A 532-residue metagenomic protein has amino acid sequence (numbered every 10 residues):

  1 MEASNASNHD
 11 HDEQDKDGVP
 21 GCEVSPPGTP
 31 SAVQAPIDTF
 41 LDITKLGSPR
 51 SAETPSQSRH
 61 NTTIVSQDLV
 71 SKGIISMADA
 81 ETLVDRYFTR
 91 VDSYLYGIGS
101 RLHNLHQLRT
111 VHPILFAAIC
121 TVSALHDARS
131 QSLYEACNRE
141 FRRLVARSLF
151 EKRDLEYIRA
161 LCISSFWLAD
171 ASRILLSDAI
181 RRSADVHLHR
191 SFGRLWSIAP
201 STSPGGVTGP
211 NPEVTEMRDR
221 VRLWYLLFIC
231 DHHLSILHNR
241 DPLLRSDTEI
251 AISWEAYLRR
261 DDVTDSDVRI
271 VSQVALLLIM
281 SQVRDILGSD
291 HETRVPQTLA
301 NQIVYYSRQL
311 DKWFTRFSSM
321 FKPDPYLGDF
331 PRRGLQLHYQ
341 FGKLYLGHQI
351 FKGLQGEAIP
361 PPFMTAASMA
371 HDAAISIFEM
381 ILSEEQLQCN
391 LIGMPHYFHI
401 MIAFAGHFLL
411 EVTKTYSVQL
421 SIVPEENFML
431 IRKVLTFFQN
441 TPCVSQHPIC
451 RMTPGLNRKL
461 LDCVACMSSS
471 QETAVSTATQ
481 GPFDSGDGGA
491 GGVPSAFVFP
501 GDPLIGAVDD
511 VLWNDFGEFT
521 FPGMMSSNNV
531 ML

Functional and structural regions predicted by a protein language model:
M1-R90, A251, H291, K433 (+4 more regions): Intrinsic, low-complexity transcriptional activation domains
T39-D42, L46-Q57, L69-E81, G97-F116 (+8 more regions): Extended, leucine-rich alpha-helical cores of fungal transcription factors
V91-D92, L244: Peri-membrane helix termini and adjoining interfacial loops of integral membrane proteins
A118-C120: Short, conserved "active-site rim" segments that organize catalytic pockets and cofactor/ligand binding
S197-P204: Short, conserved phosphate-binding/catalytic loop or strand-edge motifs used in phosphoryl-/nucleotidyl-transfer
S470-L532: Intrinsically disordered, low-complexity transcriptional activation domains
